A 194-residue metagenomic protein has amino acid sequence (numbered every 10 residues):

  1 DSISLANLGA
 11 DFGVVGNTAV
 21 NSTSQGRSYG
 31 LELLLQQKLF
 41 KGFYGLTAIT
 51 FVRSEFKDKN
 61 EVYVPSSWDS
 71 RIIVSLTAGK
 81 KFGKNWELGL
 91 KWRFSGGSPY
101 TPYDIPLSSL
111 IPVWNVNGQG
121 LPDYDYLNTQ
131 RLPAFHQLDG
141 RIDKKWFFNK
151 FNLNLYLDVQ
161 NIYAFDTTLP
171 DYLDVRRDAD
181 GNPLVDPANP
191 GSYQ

Functional and structural regions predicted by a protein language model:
D1-G16, E61-D69, I105-W114, P170-D180: Flexible, surface-exposed loop regions and adjacent strand-edge segments of Gram-negative outer-membrane beta-barrel
D1-Y44: Outer membrane beta-barrel strand-and-loop segments of large Gram-negative receptors, especially TonB-dependent
N21-S22, N128, N161, T167: Asparagine-centered polar/low-complexity signal
T23-S28, Q37, F43-P133: C-terminal extracellular loops and terminal segments of Gram-negative outer membrane beta-barrel proteins
Y29-L33, I72-L76, H136-I142, Q194: Hydrophobic, lipid-facing positions within transmembrane beta-strands of outer-membrane proteins
Q36-K38, G79-G83, D143-F147, I162: Structural signature of outer-membrane beta-barrel channels/translocons
G45, F94-G118, P133-Q137, K144-Q194: C-terminal beta-signal and adjacent terminal beta-strands/loops of Gram-negative outer-membrane beta-barrel proteins
